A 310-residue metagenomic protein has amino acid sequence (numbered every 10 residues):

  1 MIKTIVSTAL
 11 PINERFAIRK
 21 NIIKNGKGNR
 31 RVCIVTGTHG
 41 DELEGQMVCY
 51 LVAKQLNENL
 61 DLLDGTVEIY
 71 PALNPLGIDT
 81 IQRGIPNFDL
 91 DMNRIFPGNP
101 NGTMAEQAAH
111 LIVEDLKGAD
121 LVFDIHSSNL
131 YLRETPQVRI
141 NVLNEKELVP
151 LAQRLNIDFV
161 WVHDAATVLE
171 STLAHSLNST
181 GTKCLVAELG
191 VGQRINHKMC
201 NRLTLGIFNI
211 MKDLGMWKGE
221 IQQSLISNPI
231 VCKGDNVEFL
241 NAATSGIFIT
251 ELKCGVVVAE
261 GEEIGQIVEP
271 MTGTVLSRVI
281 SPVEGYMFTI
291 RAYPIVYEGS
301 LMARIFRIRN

Functional and structural regions predicted by a protein language model:
M1-N310: Structured catalytic-domain cores with a bias toward divalent-metal coordination
